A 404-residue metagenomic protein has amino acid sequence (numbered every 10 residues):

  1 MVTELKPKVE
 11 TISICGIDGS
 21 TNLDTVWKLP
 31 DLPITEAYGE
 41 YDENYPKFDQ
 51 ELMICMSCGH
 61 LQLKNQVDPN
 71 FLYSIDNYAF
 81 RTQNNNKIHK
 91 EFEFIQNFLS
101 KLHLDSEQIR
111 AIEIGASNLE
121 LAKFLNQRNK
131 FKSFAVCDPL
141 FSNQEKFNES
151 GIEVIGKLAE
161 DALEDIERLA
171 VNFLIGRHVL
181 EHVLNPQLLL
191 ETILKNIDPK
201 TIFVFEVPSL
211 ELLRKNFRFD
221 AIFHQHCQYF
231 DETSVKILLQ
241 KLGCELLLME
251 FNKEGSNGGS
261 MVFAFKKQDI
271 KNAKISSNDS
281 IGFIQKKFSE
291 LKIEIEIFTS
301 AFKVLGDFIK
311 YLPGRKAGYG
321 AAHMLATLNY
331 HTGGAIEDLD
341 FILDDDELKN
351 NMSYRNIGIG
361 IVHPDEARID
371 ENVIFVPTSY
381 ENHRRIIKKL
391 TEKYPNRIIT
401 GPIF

Functional and structural regions predicted by a protein language model:
V2-N85, E250-N252, A264: N-terminal juxtadomain amphipathic helix that follows a signal peptide/anchor or precedes a small N-terminal auxiliary
P30, A37-Y38, N148, K215-F219 (+2 more regions): Short aromatic-enriched loop/helix-cap "lid" or pocket-rim segments at secondary-structure transitions that line
P46-E51, G59-K146, F223, Q228 (+1 more regions): Extended interfacial segments that mediate partner engagement and assembly in macromolecular machines
Y78-T82, L174-H178, N216-I222, E290-L291: Glycine- and acidic
F98, H103, F124, V262-F404: Hydrophobic, well-ordered beta-alpha structural blocks that scaffold small-molecule cofactor pockets
F98-F217, C227-C244, T327, I342-N350 (+1 more regions): Conserved SAM-binding loop
D138, G156-K157, E250, I361-H363: Short loop/edge segments at beta-strand edges and connector loops that shape dinucleotide/nucleotide cofactor-binding
L213, F217-Q285: Contiguous mid-protein beta-loop-alpha structural module that forms a pocket-lining wall or clamp of enzyme active
